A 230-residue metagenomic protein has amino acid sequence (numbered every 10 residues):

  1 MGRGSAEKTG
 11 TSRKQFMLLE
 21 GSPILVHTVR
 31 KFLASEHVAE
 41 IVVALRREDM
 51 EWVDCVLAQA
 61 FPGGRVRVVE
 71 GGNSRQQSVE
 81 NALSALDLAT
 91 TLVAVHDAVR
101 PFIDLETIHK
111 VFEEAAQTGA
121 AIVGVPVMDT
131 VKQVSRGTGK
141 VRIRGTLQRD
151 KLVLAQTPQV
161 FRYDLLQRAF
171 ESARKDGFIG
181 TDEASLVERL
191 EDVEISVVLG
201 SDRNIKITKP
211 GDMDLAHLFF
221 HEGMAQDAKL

Functional and structural regions predicted by a protein language model:
M1-M50: N-terminal glycine-rich phosphate-binding loop and ensuing alpha1 helix
V29-L33, L86, V187: Hydrophobic C-terminal alpha-helix "anchor/cap" residues
A39-I41, R65, G119-A120, E194: Residues at the starts of beta-strands that form the adenosine-phosphate
E51-V56: Acidic helix N-cap motif at the loop->helix transition within catalytic regions of sugar-transfer enzymes
F61-N73: Conserved donor nucleotide-binding strand/loop of the catalytic core
N73, V153-L230: Conserved alpha/beta core of the MobA/IspD/sugar-nucleotide pyrophosphorylase nucleotidyltransferase superfamily
S74-G137, Q156-T157: Conserved beta-loop-beta/alpha segment of the NTase-like Rossmann-fold superfamily that binds/positions NTPs
Q133-F161: Short, flexible, basic/aromatic active-site loop/helix in glycosyltransferases
